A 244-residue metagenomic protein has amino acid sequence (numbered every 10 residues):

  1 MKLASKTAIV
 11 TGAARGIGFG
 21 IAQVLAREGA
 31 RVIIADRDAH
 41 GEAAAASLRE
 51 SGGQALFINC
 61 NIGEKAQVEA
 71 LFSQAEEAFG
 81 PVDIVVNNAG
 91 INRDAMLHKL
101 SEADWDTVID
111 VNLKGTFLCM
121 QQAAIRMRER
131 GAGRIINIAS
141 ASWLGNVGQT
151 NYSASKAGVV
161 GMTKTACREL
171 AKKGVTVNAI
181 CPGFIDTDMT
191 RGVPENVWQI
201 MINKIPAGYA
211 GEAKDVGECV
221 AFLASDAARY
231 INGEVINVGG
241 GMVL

Functional and structural regions predicted by a protein language model:
L3-I33: Canonical Rossmann dinucleotide-binding motif of NAD(H)/NADP(H)-dependent dehydrogenases/reductases, specifically
M96-L97, D104-I109, M201: Substrate-binding pocket helix/loop in short-chain dehydrogenase/reductase
L100, A141, G145-A154, T165: Active-site loop-to-helix junction immediately N-terminal to the catalytic Tyr of the SDR YXXXK motif in Rossmann-fold
M120, S155, T163: Active-site helix of classical SDR
I125, R168-K172, R229: Alpha-helical segment proximal to the catalytic Tyr-Lys
A171, T176, E212, I231-G233: Short, small/polar-rich loop/turn modules that mediate ligand/substrate recognition or access, typified
I205-V216, A227: A conserved structural motif in NAD(P)-dependent oxidoreductases
